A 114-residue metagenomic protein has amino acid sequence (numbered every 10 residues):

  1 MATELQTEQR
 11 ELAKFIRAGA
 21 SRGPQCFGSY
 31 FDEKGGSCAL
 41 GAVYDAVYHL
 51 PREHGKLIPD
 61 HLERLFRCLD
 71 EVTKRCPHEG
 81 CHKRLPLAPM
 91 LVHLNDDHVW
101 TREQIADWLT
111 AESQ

Functional and structural regions predicted by a protein language model:
M1-S37, V43-Q114: Domain-length accessory/inserted modules outside core catalytic folds
